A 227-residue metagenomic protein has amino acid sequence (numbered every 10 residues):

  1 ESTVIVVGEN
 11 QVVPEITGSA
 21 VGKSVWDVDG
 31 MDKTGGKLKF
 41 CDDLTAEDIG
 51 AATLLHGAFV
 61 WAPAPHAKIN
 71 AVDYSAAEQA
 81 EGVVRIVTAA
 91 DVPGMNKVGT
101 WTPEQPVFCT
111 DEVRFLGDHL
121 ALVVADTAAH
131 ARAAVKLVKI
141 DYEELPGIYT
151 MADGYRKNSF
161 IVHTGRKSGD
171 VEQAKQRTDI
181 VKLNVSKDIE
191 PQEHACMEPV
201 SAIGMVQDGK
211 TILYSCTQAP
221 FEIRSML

Functional and structural regions predicted by a protein language model:
E1-T164: Flexible, low-hydrophobicity surface segments
Q11, Q79, Q105, Q173-Q176 (+3 more regions): Residue-identity detector for glutamine
L38, T178-L227: Conserved beta-alpha junction segments in alpha/beta enzyme cores
D48-G50, V171-K182: Short, conserved catalytic or adaptor-binding loops enriched in Gly and charged residues
V84, V135, E172-K175, N184: Generic detector of well-ordered alpha-helical segments enriched in charged/polar residues, highlighting helical
V113, G169-K175, I203-M205: Short, exposed beta-strand/loop patches in secreted or surface proteins that constitute
F160-H163, K167-Q173, T211-S215: Metallo-beta-lactamase
